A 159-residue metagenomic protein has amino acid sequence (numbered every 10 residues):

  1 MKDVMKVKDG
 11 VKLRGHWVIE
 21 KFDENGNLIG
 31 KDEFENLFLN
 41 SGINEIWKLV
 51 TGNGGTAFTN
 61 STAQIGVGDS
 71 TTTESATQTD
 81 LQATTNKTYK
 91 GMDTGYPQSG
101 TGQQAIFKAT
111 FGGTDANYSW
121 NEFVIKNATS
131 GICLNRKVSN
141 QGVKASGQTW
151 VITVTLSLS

Functional and structural regions predicted by a protein language model:
M1-W120, A128-S159: Small cysteine-rich, disulfide-bonded extracellular modules of the LU/uPAR three-finger superfamily and closely related
